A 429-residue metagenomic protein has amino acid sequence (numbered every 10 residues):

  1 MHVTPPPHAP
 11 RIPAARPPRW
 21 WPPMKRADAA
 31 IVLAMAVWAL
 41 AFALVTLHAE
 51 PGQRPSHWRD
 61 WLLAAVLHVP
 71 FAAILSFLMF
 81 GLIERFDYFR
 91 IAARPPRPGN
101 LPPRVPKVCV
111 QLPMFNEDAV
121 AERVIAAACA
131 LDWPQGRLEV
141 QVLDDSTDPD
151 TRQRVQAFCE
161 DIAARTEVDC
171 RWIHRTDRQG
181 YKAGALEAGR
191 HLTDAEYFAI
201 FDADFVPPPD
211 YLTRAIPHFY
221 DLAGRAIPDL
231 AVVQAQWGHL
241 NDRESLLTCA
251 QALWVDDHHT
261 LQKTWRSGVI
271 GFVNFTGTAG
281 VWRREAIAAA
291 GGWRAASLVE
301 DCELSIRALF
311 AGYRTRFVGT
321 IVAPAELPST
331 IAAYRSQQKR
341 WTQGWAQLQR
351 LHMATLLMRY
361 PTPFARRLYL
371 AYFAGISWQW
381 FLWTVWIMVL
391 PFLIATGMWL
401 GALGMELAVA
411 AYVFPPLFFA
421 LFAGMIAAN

Functional and structural regions predicted by a protein language model:
M1-R104, I376-I394, L400-G401, L417-A427: N-terminal membrane-anchoring/stem segments of glycan-assembly enzymes
P106-C109, E139, A288, E303: Cell-envelope/extracellular polymer assembly enzymes that use nucleotide-activated donors
V108-E117, L131: A conserved hydrophobic helix/loop-capping motif in glycosyltransferases and polysaccharide synthases
E117-A130, G184: Short, well-formed alpha-helical segments that are part of the catalytic scaffolds of diverse glycosyltransferases
C129-I173, R178: Acidic donor-binding segment of Leloir-type glycosyltransferases
C159-D169, I173-Y197, P209-L298, L309-F310 (+2 more regions): Long helical/loop segments within the catalytic core of UDP-sugar-dependent glycosyltransferases, especially the large
A296, S305-A323: Catalytic donor-sugar/metal-binding loop of nucleotide-sugar-dependent glycosyltransferases
